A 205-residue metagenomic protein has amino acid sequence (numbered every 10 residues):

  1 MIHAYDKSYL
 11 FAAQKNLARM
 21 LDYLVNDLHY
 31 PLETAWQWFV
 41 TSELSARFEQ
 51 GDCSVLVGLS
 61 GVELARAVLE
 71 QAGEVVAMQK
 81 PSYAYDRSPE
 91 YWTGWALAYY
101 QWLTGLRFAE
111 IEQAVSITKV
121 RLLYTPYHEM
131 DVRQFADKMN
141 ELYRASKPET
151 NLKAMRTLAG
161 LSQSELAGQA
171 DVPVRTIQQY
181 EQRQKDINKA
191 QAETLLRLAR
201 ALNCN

Functional and structural regions predicted by a protein language model:
M1-L103, P126, M130-E141: C-terminal alpha-helical interaction appendages
D22, E33, K153, S164 (+1 more regions): Residues within the helices of the helix-turn-helix
V57, Q184-R197: Short, basic-rich loop-to-helix N-cap that marks the start of a DNA-contacting helix
A65-A72, Q191-N205: DNA major-groove recognition helix of helix-turn-helix/homeodomain DNA-binding modules
T150-Q169: Short basic helix-loop element that most often maps to the first helix and adjoining turn of HTH DNA-binding modules
S162, P173-T176, Q191, N205: Short coil turns linking two alpha-helices in DNA-binding domains
D171-N188: Recognition helix of helix-turn-helix/homeodomain-like DNA-binding domains that insert into the DNA major groove
